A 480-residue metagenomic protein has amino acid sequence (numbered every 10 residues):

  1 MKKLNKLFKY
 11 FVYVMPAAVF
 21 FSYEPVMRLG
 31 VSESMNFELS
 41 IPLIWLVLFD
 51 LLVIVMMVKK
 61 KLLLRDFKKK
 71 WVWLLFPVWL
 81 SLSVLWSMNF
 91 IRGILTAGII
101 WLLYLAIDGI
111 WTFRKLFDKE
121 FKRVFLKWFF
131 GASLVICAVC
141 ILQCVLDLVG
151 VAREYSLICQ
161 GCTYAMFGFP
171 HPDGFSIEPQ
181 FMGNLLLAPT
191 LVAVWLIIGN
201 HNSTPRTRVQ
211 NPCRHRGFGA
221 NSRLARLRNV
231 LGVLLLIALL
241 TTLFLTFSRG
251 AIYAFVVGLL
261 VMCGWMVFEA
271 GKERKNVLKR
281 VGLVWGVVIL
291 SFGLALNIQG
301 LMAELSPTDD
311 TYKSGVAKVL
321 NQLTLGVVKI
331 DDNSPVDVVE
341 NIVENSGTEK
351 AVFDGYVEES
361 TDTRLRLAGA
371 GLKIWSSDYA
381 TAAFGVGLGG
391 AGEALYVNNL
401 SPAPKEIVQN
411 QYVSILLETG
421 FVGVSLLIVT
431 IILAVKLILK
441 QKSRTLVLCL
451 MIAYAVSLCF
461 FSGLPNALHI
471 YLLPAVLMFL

Functional and structural regions predicted by a protein language model:
M1-K9, G199-T204, L227, L278-V287 (+3 more regions): A juxtamembrane structural motif centered on a specific transmembrane helix
M1-M57, S81-W86, Y253: N-terminal signal-anchor transmembrane segment
K9, V78-V84, R123-Q160, Y164-G168 (+6 more regions): Alpha-helical transmembrane segments of multi-pass inner-membrane proteins
F49, G258-C263, V447-C459, G463-L480: Transmembrane alpha-helices of multi-pass inner-membrane enzymes
K70-F76, F90-T112, V124-S133, S156: Aromatic-anchored transmembrane helix interface
D108, R206, Y396, E418-Y454: Hydrophobic transmembrane alpha-helices and their immediate junctions
A138, C144-D147, L245, M266-G355 (+2 more regions): A membrane-periplasm/extracellular boundary helix in multi-pass inner-membrane enzymes that assemble envelope glycans
F353-T419: Long extracytoplasmic/lumenal interhelical loops at the membrane interface of multi-pass membrane proteins
